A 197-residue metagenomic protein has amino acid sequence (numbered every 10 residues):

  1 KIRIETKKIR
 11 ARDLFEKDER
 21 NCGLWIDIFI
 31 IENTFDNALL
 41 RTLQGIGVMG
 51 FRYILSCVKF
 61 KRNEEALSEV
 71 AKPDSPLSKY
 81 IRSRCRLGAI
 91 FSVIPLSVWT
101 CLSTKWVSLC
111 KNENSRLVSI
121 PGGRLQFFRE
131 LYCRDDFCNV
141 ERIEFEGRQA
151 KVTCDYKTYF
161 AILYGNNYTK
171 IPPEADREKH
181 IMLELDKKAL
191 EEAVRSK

Functional and structural regions predicted by a protein language model:
K1-D36, Q44, S56-Y164, T169-K197: Conserved catalytic core of two-metal-ion nucleotidyltransferases
L43-M49: Short, His- and charge-rich active-site/binding loops that engage polyanionic ligands
